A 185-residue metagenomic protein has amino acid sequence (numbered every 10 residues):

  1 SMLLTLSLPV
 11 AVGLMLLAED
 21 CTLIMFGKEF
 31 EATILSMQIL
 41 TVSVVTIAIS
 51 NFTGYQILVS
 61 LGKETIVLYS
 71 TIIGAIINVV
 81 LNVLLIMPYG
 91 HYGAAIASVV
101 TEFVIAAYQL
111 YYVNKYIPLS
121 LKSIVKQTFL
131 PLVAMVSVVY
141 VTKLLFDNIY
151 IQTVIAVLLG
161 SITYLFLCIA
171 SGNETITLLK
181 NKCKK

Functional and structural regions predicted by a protein language model:
S1-T71: Specific pore-lining/lateral-gate transmembrane helices of multi-pass inner-membrane transport and insertion machines
L4, L8, T41-V45, I72 (+6 more regions): Residue-level signature of the transmembrane alpha-helical core of multi-pass small-molecule transporters
L8, C21, V42, L58 (+6 more regions): Hydrophobic/aromatic residues within transmembrane alpha-helices of membrane transport systems, especially the TMDs
A32-S36, S123-L132, I149-G160: Residue-level signature of transmembrane alpha-helical entry/exit and packing/kink sites in multi-pass membrane
N51-G62, L110-I124: Alpha-helical transmembrane segments
F52-T53, V80, A95: Transmembrane alpha-helix boundary/hinge residues in polytopic small-molecule transporters
T65-H91, T101-V113, L130-K143, L159-C168: Alpha-helical transmembrane segments of multi-pass membrane transporters and transport-associated inner-membrane enzymes
T142-K185: Membrane-proximal transmembrane or re-entrant/amphipathic helices at the cytosolic face
